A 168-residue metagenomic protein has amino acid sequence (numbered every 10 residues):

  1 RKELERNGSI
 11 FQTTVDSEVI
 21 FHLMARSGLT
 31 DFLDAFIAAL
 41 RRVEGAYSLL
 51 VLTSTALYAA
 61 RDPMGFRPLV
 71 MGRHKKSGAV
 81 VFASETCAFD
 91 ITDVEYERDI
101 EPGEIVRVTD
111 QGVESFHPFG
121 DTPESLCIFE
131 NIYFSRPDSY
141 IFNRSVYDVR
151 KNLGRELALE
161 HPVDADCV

Functional and structural regions predicted by a protein language model:
R1-P102, R107-C167: Conserved short alpha-helical segments that host acidic/polar catalytic motifs at enzyme active sites
